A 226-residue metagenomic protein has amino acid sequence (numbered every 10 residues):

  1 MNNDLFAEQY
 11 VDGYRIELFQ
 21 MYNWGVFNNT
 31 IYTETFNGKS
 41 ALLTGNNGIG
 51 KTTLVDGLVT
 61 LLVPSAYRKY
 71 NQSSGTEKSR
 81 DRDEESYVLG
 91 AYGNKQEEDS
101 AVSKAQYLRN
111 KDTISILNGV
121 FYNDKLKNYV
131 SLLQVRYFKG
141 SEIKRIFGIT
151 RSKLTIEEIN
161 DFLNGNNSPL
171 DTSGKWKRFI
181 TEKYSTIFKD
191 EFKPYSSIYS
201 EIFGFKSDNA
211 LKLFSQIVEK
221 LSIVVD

Functional and structural regions predicted by a protein language model:
M1-G174, A210: Extreme N-terminal "head/tail" segments of very large remodeling/mechanoenzyme assemblies
N164-D226: Extended, Lys/Glu-rich alpha-helical coiled-coil stalks
